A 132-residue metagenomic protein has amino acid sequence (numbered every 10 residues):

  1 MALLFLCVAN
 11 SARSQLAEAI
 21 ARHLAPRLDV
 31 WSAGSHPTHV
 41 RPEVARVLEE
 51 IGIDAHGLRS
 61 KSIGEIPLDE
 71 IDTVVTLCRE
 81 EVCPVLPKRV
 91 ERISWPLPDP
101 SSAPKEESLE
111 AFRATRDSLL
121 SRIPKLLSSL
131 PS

Functional and structural regions predicted by a protein language model:
M1-G64: Conserved active-site segments centered on acidic
N10, L48, V74-V75, L119: Conserved small-residue
S11, A25, R59, E65-I66 (+3 more regions): Hydrophobic/basic alpha-helical segments enriched in Actinobacteria
G34, C78, P96-P98: Residues at the C-termini of beta-strands that transition into short coil/loop
S35, H39, I66, R92-I93 (+1 more regions): Residue-level signal for alpha-helical context at structural boundaries
L58, I66-S94: Mid-chain, well-packed structural core segment of small domains
V82-S132: Phosphate-binding/catalytic loops
